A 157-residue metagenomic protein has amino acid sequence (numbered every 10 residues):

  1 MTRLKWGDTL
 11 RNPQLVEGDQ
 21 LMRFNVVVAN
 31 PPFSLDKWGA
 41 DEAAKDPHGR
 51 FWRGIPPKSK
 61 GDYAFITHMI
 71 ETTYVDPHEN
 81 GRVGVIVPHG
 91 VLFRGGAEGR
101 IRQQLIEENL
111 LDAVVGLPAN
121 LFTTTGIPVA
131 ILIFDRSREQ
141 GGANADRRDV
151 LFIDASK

Functional and structural regions predicted by a protein language model:
M1: Conserved SAM/SAH cofactor-binding pocket of Class I
W6, R11-P13, E17-K157: A conserved structural/catalytic subdomain of Rossmann-like adenosyl-cofactor enzymes
